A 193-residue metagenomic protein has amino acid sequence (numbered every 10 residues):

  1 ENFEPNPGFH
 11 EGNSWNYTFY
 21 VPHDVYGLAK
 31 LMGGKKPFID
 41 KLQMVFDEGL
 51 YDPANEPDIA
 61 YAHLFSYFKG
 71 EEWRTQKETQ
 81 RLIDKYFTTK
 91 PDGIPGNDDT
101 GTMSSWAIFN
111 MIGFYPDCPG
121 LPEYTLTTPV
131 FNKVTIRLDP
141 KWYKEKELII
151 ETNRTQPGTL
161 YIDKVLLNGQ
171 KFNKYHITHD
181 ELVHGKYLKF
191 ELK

Functional and structural regions predicted by a protein language model:
E1-K144, I149, D180, Y187: Active-site core of glycosidic bond-cleaving carbohydrate-active enzymes
R154-K193: C-terminal beta-sandwich/jelly-roll accessory domains of carbohydrate-active enzymes
